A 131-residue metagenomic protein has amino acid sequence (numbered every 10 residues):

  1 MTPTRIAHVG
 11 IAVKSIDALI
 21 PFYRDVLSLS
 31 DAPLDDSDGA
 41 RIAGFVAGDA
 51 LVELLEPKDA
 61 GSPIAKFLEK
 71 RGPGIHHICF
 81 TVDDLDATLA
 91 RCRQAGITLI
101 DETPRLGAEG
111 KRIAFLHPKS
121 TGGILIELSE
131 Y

Functional and structural regions predicted by a protein language model:
M1-A18, P73-V82, E130: N-terminal beta-strand motif that seeds the catalytic metal site of vicinal oxygen chelate
T2, A43-G44, F80, L89-Y131: Vicinal oxygen chelate
R5-A7, D25-G39, K58-H76, A95 (+1 more regions): A cross-kingdom feature marking solvent-exposed beta-strand/loop segments within repeated, beta-rich binding/scaffold
G10, L51, R71-D84, T88-R91 (+1 more regions): Short coil/turn motifs at helix boundaries and re-entrant loops, enriched in small/polar and proline residues
L19-R24, C92: Conserved active-site tyrosine of GNAT-family acetyltransferases
S37-V52: C-terminal "cap" of GNAT-fold acetyltransferases
G48-V52, D59-G61, L85: Short, charged/polar surface micro-motifs in flexible loops or helix N-caps
